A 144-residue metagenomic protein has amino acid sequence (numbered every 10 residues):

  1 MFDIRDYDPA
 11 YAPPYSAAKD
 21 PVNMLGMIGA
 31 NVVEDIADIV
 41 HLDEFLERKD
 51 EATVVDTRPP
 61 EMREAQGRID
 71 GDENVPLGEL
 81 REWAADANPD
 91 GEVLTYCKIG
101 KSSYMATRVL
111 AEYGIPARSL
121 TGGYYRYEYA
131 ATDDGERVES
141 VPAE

Functional and structural regions predicted by a protein language model:
F2-V40, R48-A52, P60-L94, K98-E144: Rhodanese-like catalytic fold shared by cysteine-dependent sulfurtransferases and DSP/PTP-type phosphatases
